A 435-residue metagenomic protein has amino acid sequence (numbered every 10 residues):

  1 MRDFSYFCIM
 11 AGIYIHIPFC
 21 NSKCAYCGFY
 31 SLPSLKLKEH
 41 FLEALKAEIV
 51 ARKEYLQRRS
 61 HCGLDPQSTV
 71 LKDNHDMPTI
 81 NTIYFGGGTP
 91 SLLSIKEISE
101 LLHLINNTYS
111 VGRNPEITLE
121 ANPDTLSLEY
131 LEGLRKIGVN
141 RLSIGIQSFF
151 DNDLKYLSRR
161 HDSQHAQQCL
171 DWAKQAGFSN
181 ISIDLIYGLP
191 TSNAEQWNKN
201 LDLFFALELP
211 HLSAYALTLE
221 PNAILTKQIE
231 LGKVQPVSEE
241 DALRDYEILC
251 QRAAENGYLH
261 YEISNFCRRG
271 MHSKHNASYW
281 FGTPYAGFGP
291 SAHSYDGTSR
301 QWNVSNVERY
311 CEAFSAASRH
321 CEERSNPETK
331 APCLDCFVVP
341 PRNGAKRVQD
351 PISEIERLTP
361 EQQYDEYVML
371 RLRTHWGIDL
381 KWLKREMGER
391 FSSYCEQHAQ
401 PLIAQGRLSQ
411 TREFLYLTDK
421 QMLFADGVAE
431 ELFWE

Functional and structural regions predicted by a protein language model:
M1-S5, S60-D76, N303, R319-L334 (+1 more regions): A cross-taxon signal for low-complexity, glycine/charged-rich
Y6-G12, S31-Q57, P78-A316, R347-E389: C-terminal scaffold of the Radical SAM
H16-P18, C62: Short, proline-centered helix/strand-breaking motifs
P18-F29: Local cysteine-cluster metal-coordination motifs and their immediate loop/turn environment, predominantly Fe-S cluster
E389-P401: Short amphipathic alpha-helical interaction segments
A404-E413: A short, conserved structural fragment
F414-T418: Minor-groove-contacting beta-hairpin "wing" of winged helix-turn-helix DNA-binding domains
M422-E435: Short, amphipathic alpha-helical interaction segments positioned at domain boundaries
